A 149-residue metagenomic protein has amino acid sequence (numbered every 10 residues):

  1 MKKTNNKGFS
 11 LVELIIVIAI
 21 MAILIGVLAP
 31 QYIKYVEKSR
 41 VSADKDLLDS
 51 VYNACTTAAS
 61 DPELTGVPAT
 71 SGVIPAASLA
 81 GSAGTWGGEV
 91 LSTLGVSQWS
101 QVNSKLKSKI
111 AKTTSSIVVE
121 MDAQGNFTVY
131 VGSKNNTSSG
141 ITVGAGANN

Functional and structural regions predicted by a protein language model:
M1-N5: Bacterial Sec-dependent N-terminal signal peptides
N6-Y32: N-terminal single-pass transmembrane signal-anchor helix
Y32-S50: Aliphatic-rich helix starts adjacent to a transmembrane/signal segment
N53-I74: Alpha-helix exit/C-cap motif
D61-T65, S78-K109: N-terminal pilin/flagellin-like segments and related low-complexity appendage regions
P75-A83, S97, K107-N149: Short, surface-exposed interaction loops/tails
